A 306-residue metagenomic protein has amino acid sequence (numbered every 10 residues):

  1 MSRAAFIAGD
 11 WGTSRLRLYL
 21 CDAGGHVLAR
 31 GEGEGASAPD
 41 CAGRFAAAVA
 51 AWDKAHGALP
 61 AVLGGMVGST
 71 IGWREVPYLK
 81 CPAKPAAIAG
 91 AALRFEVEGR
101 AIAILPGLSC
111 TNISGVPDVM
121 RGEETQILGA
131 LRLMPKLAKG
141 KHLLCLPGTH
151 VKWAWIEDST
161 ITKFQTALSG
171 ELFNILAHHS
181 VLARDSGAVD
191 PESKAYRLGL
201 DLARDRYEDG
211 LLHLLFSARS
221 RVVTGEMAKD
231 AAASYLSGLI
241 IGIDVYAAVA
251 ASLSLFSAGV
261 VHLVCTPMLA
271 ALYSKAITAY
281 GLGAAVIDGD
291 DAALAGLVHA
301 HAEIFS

Functional and structural regions predicted by a protein language model:
A5-G43, I287: Short glycine-rich, Thr/Ser-proximal phosphate-binding strand/loop in the N-terminal lobe of ATP-dependent enzymes
F6-D10, P60-G64, H142-L146, H262: Short glycine-aspartate micro-motif
R15, A258-A276: Glycine-rich phosphate-binding loops at beta-strand->alpha-helix junctions
V27-L59, G68-E75, R184-D185: N-terminal phosphate-binding loop and adjacent alpha-helix
W52-P117, D158: Short beta-strand-loop/turn "lid" adjacent to the catalytic site in phosphate-handling enzymes
S109-R204: Glycine-rich phosphate-binding loop plus the immediately following alpha-helix
R204-V245: Adenine-nucleotide phosphate-binding core of ATP-dependent small-molecule kinases
K275, A285-S306: Glycine-rich phosphate-binding/hydrolytic loop that grips phosphoryl groups
